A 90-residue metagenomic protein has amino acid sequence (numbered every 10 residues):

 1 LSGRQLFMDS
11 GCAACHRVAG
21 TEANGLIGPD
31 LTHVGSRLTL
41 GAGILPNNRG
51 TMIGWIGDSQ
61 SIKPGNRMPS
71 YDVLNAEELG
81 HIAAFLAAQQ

Functional and structural regions predicted by a protein language model:
L1-A19, L31: Sequence/structural segment immediately N-terminal to covalent heme-attachment motifs in c-type and related
D9, T21-Q90: Extracytoplasmic electron-transfer domains, predominantly the class I c-type cytochrome c fold
